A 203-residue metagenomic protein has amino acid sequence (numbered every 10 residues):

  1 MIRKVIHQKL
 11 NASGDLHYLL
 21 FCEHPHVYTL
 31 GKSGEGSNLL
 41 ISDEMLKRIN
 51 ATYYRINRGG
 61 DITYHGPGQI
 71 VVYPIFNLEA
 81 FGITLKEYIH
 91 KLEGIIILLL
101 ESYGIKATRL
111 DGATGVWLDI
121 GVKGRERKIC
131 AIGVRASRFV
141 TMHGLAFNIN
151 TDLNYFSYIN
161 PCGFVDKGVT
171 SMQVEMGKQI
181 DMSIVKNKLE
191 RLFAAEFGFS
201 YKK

Functional and structural regions predicted by a protein language model:
M1-E126, I180: N-terminal lobe of the biotin/lipoate ligase/transferase fold
I83-C130, V134-K203: Long, positively charged amphipathic alpha-helical accessory segments at protein N-termini or as interdomain linkers
